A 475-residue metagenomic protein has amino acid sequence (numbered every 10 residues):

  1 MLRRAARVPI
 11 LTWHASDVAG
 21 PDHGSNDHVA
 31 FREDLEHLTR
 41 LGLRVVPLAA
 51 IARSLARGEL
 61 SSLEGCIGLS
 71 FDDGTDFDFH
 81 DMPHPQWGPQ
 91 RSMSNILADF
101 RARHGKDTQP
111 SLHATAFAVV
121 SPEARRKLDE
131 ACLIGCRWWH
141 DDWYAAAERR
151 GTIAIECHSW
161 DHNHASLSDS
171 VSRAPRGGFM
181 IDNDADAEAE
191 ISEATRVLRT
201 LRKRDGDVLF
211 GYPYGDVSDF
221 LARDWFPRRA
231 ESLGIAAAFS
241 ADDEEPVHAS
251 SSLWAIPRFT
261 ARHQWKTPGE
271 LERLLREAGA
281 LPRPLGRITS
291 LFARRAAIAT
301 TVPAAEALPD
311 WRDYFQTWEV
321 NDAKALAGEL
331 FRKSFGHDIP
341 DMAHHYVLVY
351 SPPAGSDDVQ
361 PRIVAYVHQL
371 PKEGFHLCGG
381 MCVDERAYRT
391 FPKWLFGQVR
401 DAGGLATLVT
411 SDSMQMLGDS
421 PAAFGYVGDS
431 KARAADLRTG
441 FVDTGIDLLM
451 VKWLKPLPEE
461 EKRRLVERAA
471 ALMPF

Functional and structural regions predicted by a protein language model:
M1-R3, V8, I155-L167, H368-Y388: Short, solvent-exposed beta-strand-terminating loops
P9-L11, L69-F71, A114-A116, I155-H158 (+5 more regions): Hydrophobic faces of well-ordered beta-strands that scaffold small-molecule active sites in alpha/beta enzyme cores
A15-T152, N163, T200, G206 (+1 more regions): Active-site beta->alpha N-cap acidic-glycine motif
A52, L201, G206-L209, Y214-T267: His/Asp/Glu-enriched short active-site or ligand-binding loop at hydrolase and phosphoryl-transfer sites
W139, A145-R150, D161-R202: Alpha-helical scaffold elements lining the catalytic groove of polysaccharide deacetylases
A299-A307, D419-F475: Terminal substrate-recognition subdomain of acyl/acetyltransferases
P309-D313, W318-R386: A conserved beta-strand-loop-helix scaffold within acyl/acetyltransferase catalytic domains
H376-G440, T444-I446: Acyl-donor binding region in acyl/amide transferases
